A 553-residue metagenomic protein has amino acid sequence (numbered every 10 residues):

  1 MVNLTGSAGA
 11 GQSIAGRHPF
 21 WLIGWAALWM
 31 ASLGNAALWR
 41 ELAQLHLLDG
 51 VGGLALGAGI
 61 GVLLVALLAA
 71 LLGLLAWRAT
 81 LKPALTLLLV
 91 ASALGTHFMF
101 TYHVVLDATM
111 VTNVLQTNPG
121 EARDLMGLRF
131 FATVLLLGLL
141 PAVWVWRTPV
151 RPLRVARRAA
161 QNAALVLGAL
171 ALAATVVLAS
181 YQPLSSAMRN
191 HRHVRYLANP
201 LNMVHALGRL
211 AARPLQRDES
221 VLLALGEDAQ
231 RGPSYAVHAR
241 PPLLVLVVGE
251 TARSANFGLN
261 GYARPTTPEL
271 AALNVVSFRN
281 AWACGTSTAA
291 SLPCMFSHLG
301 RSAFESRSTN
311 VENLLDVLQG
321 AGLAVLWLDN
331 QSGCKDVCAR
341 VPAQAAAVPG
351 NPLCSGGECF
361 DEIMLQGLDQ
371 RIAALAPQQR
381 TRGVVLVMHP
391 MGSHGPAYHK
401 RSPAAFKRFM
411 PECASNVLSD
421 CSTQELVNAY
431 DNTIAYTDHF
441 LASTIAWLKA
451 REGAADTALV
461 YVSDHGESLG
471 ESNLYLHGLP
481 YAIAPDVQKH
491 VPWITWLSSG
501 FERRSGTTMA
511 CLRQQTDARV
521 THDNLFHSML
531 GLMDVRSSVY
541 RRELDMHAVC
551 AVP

Functional and structural regions predicted by a protein language model:
V2-G16, F20-L22, G34-T133, L139-P553: Catalytic domains that recognize anionic headgroups
I23-A31: Charged, amphipathic alpha-helical stretches
